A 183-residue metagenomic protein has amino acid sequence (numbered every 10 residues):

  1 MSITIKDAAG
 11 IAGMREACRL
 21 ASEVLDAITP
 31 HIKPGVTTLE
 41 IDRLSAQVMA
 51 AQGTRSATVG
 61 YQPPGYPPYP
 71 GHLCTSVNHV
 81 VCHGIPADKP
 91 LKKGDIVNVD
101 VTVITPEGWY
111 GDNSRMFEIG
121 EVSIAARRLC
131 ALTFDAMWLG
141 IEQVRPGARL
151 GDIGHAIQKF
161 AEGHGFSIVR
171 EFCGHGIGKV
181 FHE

Functional and structural regions predicted by a protein language model:
M1-E183: Active-site neighborhoods and metal-handling regions in enzymes and metal-associated proteins
